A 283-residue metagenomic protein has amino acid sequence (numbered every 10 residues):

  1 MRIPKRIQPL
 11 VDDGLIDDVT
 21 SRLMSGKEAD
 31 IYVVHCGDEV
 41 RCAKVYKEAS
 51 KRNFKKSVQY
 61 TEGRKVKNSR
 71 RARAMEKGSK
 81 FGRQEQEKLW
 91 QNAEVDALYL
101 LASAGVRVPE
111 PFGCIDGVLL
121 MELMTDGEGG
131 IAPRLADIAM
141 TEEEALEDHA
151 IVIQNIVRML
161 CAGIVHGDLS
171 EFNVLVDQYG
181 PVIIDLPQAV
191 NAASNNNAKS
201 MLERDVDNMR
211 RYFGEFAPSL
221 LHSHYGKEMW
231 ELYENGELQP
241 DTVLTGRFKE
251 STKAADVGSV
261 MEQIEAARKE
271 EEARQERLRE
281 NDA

Functional and structural regions predicted by a protein language model:
M1-I131, C161: Conserved ATP-binding subdomain of kinase catalytic cores across diverse folds
M1-S25, E143, E147, I151 (+4 more regions): Regulatory N- and C-terminal appendages and interdomain linkers associated with kinase/kinase-like NTP transferase
D18-V19, P109, G167, D177 (+1 more regions): A local structural micro-motif
G37-E48, I131-I138, E142, S170-E215: Catalytic activation segment of kinase domains across protein kinase-like and atypical kinase folds
E85-L89, E143-E147, N197: Short, surface-exposed alpha-helical recognition segments that flank or form part of ligand/macromolecule-binding
D96-Y99, V118, L146-V157: Internal, well-ordered alpha-helical scaffold/interface segments that support domain packing or protein-protein contacts
C114-I115, F172, G226: Residue-level "edge-of-site" marker
C161-E171: Catalytic-loop of the protein kinase fold
